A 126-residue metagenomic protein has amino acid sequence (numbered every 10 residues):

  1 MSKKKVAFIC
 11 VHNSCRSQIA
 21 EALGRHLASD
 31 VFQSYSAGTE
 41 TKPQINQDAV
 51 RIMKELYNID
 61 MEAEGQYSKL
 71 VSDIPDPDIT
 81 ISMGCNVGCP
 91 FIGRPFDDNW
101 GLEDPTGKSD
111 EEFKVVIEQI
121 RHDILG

Functional and structural regions predicted by a protein language model:
S2-G126: Short polar/charged helix/loop
